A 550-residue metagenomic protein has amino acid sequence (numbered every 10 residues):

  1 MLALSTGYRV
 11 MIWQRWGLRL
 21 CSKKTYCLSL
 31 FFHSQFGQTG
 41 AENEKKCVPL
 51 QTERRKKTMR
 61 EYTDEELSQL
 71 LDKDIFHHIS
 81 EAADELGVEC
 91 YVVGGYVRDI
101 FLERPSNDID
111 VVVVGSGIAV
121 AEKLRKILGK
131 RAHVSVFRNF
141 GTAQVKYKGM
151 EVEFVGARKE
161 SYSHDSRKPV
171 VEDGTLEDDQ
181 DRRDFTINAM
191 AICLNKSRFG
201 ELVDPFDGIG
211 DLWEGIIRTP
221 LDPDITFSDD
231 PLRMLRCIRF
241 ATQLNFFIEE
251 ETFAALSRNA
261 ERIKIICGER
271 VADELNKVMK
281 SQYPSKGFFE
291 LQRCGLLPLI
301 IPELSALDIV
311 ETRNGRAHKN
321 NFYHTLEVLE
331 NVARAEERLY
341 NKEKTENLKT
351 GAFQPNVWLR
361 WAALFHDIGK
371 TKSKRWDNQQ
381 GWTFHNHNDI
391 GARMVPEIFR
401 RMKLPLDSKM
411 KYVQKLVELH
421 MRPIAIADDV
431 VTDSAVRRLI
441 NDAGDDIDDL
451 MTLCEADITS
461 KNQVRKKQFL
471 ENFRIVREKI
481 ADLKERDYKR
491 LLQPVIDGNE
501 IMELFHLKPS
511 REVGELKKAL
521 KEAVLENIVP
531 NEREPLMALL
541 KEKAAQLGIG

Functional and structural regions predicted by a protein language model:
L4, L20-C21, T39, C47-V48: Short, low-complexity intrinsically disordered segments enriched in A/P/G/S/L with frequent Arg, especially at protein
W13-G17, Y26-F32, K46-P49, E53-G550: Catalytic cores of the polymerase beta-like nucleotidyltransferase superfamily and closely associated nucleotide
